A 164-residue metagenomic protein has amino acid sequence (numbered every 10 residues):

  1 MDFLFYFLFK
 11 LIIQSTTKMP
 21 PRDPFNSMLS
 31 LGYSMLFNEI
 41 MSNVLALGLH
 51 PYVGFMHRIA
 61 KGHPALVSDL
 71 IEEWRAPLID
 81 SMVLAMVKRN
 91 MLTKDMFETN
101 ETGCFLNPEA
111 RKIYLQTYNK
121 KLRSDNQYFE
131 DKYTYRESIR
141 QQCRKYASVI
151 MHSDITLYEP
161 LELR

Functional and structural regions predicted by a protein language model:
M1-R164: Active-site helix-to-loop segments that bind/position phosphate- or nucleotide-bearing substrates and donors across
